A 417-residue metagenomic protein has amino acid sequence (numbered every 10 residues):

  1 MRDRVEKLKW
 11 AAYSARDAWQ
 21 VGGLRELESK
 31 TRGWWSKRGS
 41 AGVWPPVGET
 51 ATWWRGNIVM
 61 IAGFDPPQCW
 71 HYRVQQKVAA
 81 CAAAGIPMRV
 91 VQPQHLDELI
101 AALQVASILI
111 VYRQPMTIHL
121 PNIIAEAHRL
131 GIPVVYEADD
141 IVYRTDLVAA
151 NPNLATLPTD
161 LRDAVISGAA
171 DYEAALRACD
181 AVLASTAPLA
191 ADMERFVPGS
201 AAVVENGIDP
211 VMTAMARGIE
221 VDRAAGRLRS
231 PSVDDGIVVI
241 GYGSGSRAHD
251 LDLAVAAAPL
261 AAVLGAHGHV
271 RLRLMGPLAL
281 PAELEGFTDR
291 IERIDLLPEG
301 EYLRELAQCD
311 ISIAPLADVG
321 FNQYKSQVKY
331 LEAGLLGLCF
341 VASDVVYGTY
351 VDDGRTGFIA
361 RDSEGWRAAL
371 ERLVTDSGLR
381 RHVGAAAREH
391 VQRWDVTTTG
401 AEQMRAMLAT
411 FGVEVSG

Functional and structural regions predicted by a protein language model:
R2, E6-I110: N-terminal pre-catalytic "stem/leader" segment of glycosyltransferase-like enzymes
D65-A84, N206-Q308: Conserved catalytic-core segment of nucleotide-activated headgroup transferases in glycan assembly
Q92, E126-R129, T159-V182: Membrane-proximal helix-turn-helix segments that form the acceptor-binding/catalytic region of lipid-linked
Y136-I166, A202, V211-R223, D234-G236: Acceptor-binding helix/loop patch of EC 2.4 sugar-transfer enzymes, predominantly nucleotide-sugar-dependent
A190-P210, A214-I219, T410: Helix-loop-beta element that forms the nucleotide-linked donor phosphate-binding surface in glycosyltransferases
V221, G378-A409: A charged, aromatic-enriched C-terminal amphipathic alpha-helix characteristic of glycosyltransferases across folds
L251, E299-E305, D310-L335, V341-V351: Nucleotide-sugar-dependent
D353-E364, E371-G378: Conserved acidic donor-binding segment of nucleotide-sugar-dependent glycosyltransferases
